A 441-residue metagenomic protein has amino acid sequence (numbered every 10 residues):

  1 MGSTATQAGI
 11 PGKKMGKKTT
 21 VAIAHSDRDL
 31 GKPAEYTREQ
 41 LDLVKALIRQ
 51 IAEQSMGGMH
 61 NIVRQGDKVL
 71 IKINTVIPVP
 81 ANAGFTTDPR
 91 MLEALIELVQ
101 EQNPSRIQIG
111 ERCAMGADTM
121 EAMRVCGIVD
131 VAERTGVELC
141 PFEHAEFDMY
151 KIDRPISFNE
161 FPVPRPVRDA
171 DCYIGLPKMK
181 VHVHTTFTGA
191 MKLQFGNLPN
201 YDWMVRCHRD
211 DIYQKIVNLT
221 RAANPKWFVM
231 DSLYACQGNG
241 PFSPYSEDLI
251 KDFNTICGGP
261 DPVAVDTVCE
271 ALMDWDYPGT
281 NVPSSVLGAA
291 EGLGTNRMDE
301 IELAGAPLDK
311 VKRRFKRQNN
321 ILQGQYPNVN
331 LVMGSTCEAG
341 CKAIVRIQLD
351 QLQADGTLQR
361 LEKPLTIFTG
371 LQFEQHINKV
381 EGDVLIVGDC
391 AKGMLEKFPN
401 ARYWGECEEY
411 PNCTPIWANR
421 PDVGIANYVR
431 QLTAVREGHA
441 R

Functional and structural regions predicted by a protein language model:
M1-R441: N-terminal and secondary-structure boundary signal
